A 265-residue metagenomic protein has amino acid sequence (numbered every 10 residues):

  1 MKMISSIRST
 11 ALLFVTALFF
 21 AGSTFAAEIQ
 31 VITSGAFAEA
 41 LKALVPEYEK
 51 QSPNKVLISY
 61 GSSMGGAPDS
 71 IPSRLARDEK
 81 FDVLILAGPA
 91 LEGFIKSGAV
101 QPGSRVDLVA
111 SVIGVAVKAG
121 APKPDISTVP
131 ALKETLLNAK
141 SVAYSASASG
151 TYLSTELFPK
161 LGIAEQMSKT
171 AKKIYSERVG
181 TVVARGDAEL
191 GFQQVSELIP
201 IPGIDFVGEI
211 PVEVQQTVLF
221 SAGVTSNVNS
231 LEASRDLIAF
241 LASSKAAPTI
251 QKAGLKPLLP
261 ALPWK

Functional and structural regions predicted by a protein language model:
M1-I7: N-terminal secretory signal peptides that target proteins for export/translocation
T10-S23: Bacterial N-terminal signal peptides
F25-D69, S73-K80, I85, P89 (+4 more regions): Exported/periplasmic ABC-transporter solute-binding proteins
